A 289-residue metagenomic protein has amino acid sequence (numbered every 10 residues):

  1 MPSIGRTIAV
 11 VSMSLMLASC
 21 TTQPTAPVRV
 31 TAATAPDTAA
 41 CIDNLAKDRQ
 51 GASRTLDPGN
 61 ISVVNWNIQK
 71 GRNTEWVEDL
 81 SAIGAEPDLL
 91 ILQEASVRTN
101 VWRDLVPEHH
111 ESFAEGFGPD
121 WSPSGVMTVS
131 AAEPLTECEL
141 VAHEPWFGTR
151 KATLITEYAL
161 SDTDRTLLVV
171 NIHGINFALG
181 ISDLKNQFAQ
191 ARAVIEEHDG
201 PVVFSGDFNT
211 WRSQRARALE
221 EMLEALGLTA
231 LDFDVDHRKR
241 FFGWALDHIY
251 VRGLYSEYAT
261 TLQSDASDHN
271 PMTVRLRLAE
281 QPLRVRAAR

Functional and structural regions predicted by a protein language model:
P2-I61, P123, L160: Acidic, histidine-bearing metal-coordination/catalytic regions of metal-dependent phosphoesterases
C20-R49, E157, A193-V202, F208-R289: Metal-dependent phosphoester-hydrolase catalytic domains
V30-Q50, L89, Q93-T166, L262-Q263: Structured beta-strand-rich core segments of catalytic domains in phosphoester-bond hydrolases
T38-C41, R54, N60-W76, F117-G118 (+2 more regions): Acidic/histidine-rich helix-loop elements that form or flank divalent-metal/phosphate-binding sites at the catalytic
I61-I68, E78-W102, L168-I172, A191-A216 (+3 more regions): Active-site beta-strand/loop signature of hydrolases that rely on acidic residues for catalysis
W66-Q69, L92-A95, A114-F117, S130-A132 (+7 more regions): Active-site-proximal beta-strand/loop segments in catalytic clefts of secreted hydrolases
D162, L167-N176: Active-site-proximal loop/helix segment associated with metal-binding centers of metalloenzymes
I181-A193: Alpha-helical scaffold elements lining the catalytic groove of polysaccharide deacetylases
